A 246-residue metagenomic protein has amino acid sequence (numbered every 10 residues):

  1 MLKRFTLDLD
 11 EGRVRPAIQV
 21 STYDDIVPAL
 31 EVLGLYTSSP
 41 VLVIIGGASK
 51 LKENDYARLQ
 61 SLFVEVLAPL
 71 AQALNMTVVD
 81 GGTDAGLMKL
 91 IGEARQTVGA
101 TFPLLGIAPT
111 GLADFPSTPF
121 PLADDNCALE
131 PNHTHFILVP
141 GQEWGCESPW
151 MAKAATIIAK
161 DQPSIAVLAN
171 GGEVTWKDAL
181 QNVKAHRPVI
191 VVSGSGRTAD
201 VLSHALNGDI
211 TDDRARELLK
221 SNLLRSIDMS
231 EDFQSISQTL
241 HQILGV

Functional and structural regions predicted by a protein language model:
M1-S237: Acidic/glycine-enriched connector segments
Q238-L244: C-terminal helical/tail subdomains of lipid-metabolizing enzymes
